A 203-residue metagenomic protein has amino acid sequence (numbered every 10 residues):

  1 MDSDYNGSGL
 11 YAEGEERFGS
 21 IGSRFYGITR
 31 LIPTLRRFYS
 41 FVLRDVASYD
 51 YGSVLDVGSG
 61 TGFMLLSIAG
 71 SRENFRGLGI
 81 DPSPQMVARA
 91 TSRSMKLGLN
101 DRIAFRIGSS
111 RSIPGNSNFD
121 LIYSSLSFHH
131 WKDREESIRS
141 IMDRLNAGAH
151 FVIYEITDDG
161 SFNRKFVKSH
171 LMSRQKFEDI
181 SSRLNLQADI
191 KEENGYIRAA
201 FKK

Functional and structural regions predicted by a protein language model:
M1-S23: N-terminal, positively charged/glycine-rich alpha-helical extensions of SAM-dependent methyltransferases
Y5-L10, V152-F201: C-terminal alpha-helical "lid/dimerization" subdomain adjacent to the S-adenosyl-L-methionine
S20-P33: Class I SAM-dependent methyltransferase Rossmann-like catalytic core, especially the SAM/SAH-binding loop
P33-D50: Conserved alpha-helix/loop element of class I SAM-dependent methyltransferases that forms part of the SAM/SAH-binding
L55-V57, T61-R111: Class I SAM-dependent methyltransferase SAM/SAH-binding core
S112-N116: Short conserved loop adjoining the S-adenosyl-L-methionine
Y123: A conserved beta-strand element that flanks and buttresses the S-adenosyl-L-methionine
E136-A147: A short glycine-rich, Lys/Arg-flanked "PGG" loop and its adjoining helix->strand segment in the class I
